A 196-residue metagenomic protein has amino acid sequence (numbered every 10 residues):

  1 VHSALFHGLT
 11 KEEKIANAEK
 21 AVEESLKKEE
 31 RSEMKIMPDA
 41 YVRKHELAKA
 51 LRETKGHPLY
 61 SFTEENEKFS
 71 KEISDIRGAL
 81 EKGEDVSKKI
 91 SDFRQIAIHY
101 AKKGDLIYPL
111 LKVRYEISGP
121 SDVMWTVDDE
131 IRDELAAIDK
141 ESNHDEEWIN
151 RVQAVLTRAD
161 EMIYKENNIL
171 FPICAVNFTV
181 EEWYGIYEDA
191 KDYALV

Functional and structural regions predicted by a protein language model:
V1-V196: Small-residue-biased structural context
